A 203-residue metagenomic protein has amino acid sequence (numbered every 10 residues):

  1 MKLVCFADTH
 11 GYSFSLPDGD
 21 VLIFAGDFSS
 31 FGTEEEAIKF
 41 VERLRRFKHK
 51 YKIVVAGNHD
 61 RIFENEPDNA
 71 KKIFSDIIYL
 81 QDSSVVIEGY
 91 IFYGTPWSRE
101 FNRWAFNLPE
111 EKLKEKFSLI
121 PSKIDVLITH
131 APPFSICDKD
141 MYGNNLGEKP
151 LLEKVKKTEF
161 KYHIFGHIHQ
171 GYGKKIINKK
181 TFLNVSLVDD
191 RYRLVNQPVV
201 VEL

Functional and structural regions predicted by a protein language model:
M1-H10, F47, Q197, E202-L203: Acidic, histidine-bearing metal-coordination/catalytic regions of metal-dependent phosphoesterases
K2-T9, A25, G89-S98, D125-H130 (+1 more regions): Active-site-proximal beta-strand elements of phosphoester/diester hydrolases
F6-I87, K157: Core catalytic region of metal-dependent phosphoesterases/phosphodiesterases, especially metallo-beta-lactamase-like
H10, S29, N58-D60, P96-S98 (+3 more regions): Catalytic metal-binding/acid-base residues of hydrolase active sites
H10-L16, A105-K123, S135-I136: Active-site-proximal loop/helix segments of hydrolase catalytic cores
D18, S84-E88, P150-T158, Y162 (+1 more regions): Binuclear metal-dependent phosphoesterase catalytic core
S29, E34, E42, F101-N102 (+1 more regions): Active-site-proximal segments of metal-dependent phosphoesterases and phosphodiesterases across multiple
A37-V41, K71-I77, P109-K114, Y142-L152: Charged helix-capping and loop-helix junction motifs
